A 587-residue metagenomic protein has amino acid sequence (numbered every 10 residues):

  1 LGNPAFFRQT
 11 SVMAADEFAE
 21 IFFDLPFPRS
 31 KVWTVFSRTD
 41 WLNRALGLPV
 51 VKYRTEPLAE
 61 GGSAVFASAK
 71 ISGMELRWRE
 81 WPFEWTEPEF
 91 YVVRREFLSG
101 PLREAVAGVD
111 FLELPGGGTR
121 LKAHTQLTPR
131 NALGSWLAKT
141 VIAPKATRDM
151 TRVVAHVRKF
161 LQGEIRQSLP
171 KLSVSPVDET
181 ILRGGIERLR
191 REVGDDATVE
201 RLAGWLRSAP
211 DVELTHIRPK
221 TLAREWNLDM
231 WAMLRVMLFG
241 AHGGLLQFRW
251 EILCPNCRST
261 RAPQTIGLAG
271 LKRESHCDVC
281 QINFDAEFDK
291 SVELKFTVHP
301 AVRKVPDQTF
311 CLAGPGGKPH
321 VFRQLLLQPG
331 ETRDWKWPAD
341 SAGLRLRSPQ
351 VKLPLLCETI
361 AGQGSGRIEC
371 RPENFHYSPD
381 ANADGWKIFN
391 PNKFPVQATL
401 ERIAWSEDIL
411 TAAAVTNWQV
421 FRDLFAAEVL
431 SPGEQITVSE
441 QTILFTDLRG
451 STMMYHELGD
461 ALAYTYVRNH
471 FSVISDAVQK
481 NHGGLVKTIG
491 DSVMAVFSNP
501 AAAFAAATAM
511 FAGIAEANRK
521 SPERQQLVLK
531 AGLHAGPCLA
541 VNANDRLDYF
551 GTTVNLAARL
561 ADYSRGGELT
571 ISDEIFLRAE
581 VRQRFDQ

Functional and structural regions predicted by a protein language model:
F6-E60: Hydrophobic ligand-binding cavity/cleft-lining segments
R94-R148: Beta-strand/loop substructures that line and gate deep hydrophobic ligand-binding cavities in soluble
H242-F310: Cys/His-rich short segments
F284-Q363: Long, charge-rich boundary regions
A383, K387-S439: Regulatory cytosolic signal-relay segments
E428, P432-A506: Catalytic NTP-binding/metal-coordinating core of nucleotidyl cyclase/transferase enzymes
T465-G483, M494-A531, A535-P537, T552-A561: Alpha-helical scaffold within the catalytic cores of cyclic-nucleotide enzymes
G566-Q587: Cytosolic regulatory/linker segments at or just downstream of nucleotide-handling modules in signal-transduction
